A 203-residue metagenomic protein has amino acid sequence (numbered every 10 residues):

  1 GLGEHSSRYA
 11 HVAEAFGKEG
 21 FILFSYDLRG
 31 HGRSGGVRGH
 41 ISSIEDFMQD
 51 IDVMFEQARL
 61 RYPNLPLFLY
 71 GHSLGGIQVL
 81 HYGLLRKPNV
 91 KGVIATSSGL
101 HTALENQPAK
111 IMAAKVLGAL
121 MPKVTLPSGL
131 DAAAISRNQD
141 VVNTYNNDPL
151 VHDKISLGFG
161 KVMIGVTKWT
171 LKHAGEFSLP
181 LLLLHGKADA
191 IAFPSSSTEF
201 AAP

Functional and structural regions predicted by a protein language model:
G1-E4: Active-site glycine-rich loops that stabilize anionic/oxyanionic intermediates across multiple enzyme folds
R8, A13-G36: Conserved alpha/beta-hydrolase
I41-L60: Alpha/beta-hydrolase active-site loop
Y62-S73: Alpha/beta-hydrolase fold nucleophile elbow
H72-S156: Alpha/beta-hydrolase-fold enzymes
I155-A174: Active-site nucleophile elbow and catalytic-triad environment of alpha/beta-hydrolase enzymes
F177, L183-H185, D189: Short beta-strand/loop motif that positions the catalytic acidic residue of the alpha/beta-hydrolase fold
A190-S196: Conserved alpha/beta-hydrolase "acid-adjacent" motif
